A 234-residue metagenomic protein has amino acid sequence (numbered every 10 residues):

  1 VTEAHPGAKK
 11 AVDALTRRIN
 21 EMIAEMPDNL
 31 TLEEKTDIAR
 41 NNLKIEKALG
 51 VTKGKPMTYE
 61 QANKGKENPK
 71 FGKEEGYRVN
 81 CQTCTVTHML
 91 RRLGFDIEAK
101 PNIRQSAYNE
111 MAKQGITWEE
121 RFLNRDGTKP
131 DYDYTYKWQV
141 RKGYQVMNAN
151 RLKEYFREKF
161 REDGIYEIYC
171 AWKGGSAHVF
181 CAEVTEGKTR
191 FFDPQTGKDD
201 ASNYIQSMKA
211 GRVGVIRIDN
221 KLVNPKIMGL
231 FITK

Functional and structural regions predicted by a protein language model:
V1-R17, I23: Hydrophobic, gly/ala-rich membrane-insertion helices/peptides used by toxins and envelope proteins
H5, D28-T31, T58, T117: Intrinsically disordered, low-complexity coil/linker segments enriched for acidic/polar and small residues
D13, E34-K35, A39: Short, charged, amphipathic alpha-helical segments
L15-L30, N42-I45, L49-T52, L93 (+2 more regions): Short, flexible helical or helix-coil boundary motifs
E25, N29-E33, G174-F180, G197-A201 (+1 more regions): Short, surface-exposed beta-strand/loop "edge" segments at domain boundaries and coil↔beta transitions
D37-R121: Active-site nucleophile-adjacent alpha helix/oxyanion-hole segment immediately C-terminal to the catalytic cysteine
R91-A177, E183-T185, T189-P194, D200-N203: Conserved active-site-adjacent core of cysteine acyl-enzyme catalytic domains
F192, D200-K234: Noncatalytic regulatory segments and standalone regulatory/sensor domains
